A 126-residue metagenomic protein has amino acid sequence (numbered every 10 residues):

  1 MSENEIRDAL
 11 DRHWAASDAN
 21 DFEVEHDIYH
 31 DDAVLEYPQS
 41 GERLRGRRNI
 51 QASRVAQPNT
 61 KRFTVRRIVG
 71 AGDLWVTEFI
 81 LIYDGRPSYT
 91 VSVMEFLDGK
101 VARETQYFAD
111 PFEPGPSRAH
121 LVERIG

Functional and structural regions predicted by a protein language model:
M1-D31, G115, H120-G126: Short, low-complexity N-terminal intrinsically disordered segments enriched in polar/charged residues
E3-E5, F22-G72: A solvent-exposed, acidic/Ser-Thr-rich amphipathic alpha-helical stretch
A9, Y29, S40, I82 (+1 more regions): Short amphipathic alpha-helical "recognition" segments used for binding
H13-A16, L35-E36, E78, I82: Alpha-helix C-capping/helix-to-loop hinge sites
W14, D27-H30, P38, T90 (+1 more regions): Compositionally biased, intrinsically disordered low-complexity regions enriched in proline and serine
D21-F22, Y37, R45, Y83 (+2 more regions): Amphipathic alpha-helical interaction segments
Q51-G126: A beta-strand edge to alpha-helix "cap/lid" segment located at domain peripheries
